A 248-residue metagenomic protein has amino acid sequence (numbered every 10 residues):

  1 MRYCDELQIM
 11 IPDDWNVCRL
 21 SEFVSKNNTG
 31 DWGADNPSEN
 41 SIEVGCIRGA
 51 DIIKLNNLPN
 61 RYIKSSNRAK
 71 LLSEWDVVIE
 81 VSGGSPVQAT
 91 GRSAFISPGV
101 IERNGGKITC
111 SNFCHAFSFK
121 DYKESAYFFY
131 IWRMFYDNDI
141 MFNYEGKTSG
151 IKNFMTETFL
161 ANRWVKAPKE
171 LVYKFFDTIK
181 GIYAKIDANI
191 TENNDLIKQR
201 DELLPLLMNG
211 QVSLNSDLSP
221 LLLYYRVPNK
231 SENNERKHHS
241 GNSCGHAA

Functional and structural regions predicted by a protein language model:
M1, G33-I42, N143-G146: Short coil/turn segments at secondary-structure boundaries
M1-C4, I53-L55, K107-S111, D177: Short acidic (Asp/Glu) and glycine-rich catalytic loops that position anionic groups and cofactors
M1-D31, L171-S216, Y224-A248: Non-catalytic DNA-recognition/assembly elements of restriction-modification systems
M10-D13, C18, C114-S125, G146 (+1 more regions): Proline-centric
S21-N36, R48-S85: Sequence-specific dsDNA recognition surfaces
S38-N40, I63-S65, R92-F95: Short Gly/aromatic-enriched secondary-structure transition segments
R48, A69-D137, E145-K147, M155-F159: A short beta-sheet element
Q88, A126-Y130, D139, Y173 (+2 more regions): Feature representing long, continuous alpha-helical segments
